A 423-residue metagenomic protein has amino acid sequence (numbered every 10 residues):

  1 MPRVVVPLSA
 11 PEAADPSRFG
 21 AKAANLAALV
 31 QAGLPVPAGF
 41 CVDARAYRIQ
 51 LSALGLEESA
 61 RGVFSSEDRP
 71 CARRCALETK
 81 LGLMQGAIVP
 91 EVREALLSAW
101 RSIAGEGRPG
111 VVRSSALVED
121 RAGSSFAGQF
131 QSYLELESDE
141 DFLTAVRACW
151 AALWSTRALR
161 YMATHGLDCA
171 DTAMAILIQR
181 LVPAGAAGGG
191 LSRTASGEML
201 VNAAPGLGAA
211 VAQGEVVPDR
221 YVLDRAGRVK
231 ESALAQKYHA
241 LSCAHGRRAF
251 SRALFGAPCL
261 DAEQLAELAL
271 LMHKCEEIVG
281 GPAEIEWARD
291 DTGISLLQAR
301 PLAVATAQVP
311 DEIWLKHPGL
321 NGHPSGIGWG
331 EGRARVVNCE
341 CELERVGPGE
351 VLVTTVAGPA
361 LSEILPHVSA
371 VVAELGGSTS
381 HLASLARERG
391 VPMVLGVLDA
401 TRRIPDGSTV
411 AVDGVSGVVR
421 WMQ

Functional and structural regions predicted by a protein language model:
M1-L177, A186, E263, E276 (+5 more regions): N-terminal beta-alpha lobe that positions the nucleotide/phosphoryl donor in ATP/NTP-coupled carboxylate activation
P7, A28, V111-R113, S125 (+12 more regions): Structured core elements
A13, D43, L117-E119, Q131 (+13 more regions): Short, glycine-/Ser/Thr-/acidic-enriched flexible segments
V42-S59, L241, E277-K316, V418: Terminal amphipathic helices with adjacent charged low-complexity linkers/tails
E57, V211, P301-T306, G328-V346 (+2 more regions): Acidic, glycine-rich flexible loop/linker segments
R113, S124, L134-E135, A145-V146 (+3 more regions): Beta-strand scaffold of nucleotide-dependent catalytic cores
N202-E284, R289-D290: Conserved catalytic alpha/beta cores of large enzymes that bind or transform nucleotide phosphates and polynucleotides
